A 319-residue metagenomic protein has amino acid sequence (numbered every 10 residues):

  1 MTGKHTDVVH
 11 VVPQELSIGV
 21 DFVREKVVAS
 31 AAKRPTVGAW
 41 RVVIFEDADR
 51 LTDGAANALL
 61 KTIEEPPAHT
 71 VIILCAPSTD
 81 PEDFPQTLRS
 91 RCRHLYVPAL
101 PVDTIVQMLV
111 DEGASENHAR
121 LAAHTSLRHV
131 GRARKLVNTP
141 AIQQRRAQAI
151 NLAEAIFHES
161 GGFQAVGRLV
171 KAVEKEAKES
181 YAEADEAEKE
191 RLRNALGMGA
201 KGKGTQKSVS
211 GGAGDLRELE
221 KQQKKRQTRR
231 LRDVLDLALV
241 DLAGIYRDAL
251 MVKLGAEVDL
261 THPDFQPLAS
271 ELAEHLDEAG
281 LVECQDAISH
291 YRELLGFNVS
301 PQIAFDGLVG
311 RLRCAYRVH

Functional and structural regions predicted by a protein language model:
M1-G54, D80-E82: Clamp-loader machinery-focused feature within the broader ASCE/P-loop NTPase space
V43-E46, L59, T70-P77: Structural recognition of the conserved hydrophobic beta-strand(s) that form the central parallel beta-sheet of P-loop
H69-T70, A76-A238, G255-H319: Charged, glycine-rich active-site and insertion segments that engage polyanionic ligands
L242: Conserved phosphate-interacting/catalytic interface
